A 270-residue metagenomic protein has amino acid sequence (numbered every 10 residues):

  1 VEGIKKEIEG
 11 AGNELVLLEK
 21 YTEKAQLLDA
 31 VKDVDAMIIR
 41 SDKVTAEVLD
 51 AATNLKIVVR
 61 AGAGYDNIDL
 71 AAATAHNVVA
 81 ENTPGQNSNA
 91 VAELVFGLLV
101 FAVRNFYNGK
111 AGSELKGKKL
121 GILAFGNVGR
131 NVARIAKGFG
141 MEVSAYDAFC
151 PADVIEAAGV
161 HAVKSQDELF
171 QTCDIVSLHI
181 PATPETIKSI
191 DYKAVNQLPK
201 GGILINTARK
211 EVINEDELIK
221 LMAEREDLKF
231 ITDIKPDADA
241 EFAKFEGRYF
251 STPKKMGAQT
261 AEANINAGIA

Functional and structural regions predicted by a protein language model:
V1-V34, D153: N-terminal glycine-/charge-rich "phosphate-binding" loop or analogous flexible N-terminal tail
E14, A133, M141-E142, D227: Residues at the starts of beta-strands that form the adenosine-phosphate
D35-G112, N214, I231, A238 (+3 more regions): Phosphate/diphosphate ligand-binding glycine-rich loop within oxidoreductases
T45-L49, C150-K244: Rossmann-like adenosine-cofactor binding region
L55, K116-L120, Y192, G201: Phosphate-coordination loops involved in phosphoryl transfer and adenosine-cofactor binding
A102-K137: Glycine-rich NAD(P)-binding loop of Rossmann-like domains
G138-E156: NAD(P)-binding Rossmann-fold cofactor-contacting core
M256-G268: A conserved FAD-binding loop/helix module that cradles the flavin
